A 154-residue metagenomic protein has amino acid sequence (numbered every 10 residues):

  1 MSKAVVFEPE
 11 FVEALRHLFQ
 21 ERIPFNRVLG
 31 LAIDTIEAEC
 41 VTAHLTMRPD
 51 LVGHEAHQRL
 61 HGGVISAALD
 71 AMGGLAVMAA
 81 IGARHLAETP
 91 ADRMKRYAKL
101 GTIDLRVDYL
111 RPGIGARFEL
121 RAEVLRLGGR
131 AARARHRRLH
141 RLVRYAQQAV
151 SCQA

Functional and structural regions predicted by a protein language model:
M1-A154: Terminal targeting signals and extreme-terminal segments of soluble enzymes
